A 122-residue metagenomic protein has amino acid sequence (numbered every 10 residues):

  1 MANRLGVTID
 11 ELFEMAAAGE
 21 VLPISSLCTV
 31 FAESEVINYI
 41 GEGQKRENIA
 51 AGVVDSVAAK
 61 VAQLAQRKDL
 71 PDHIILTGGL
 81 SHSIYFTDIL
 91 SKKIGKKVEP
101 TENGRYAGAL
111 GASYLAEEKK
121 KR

Functional and structural regions predicted by a protein language model:
M1-I24, C28, Y114: Glycine-rich phosphate-binding loop plus the immediately following alpha-helix
A2-V7, D55-A59, I75: Internal alpha/beta core interface subdomains
E11, L76, V98-E102: General beta-strand structural signal in soluble alpha/beta enzymes
A16-G19, T29, E42, Q66-D69 (+1 more regions): Solvent-exposed alpha-helices and their adjacent loops that cap or buttress functional pockets in soluble metabolic
S34-A65, R105: Adenine-nucleotide phosphate-binding core of ATP-dependent small-molecule kinases
A65, D69-K93, G104-G108: Glycine-rich phosphate-binding loops at beta-strand->alpha-helix junctions
T101-R122: Glycine-rich phosphate-binding/hydrolytic loop that grips phosphoryl groups
